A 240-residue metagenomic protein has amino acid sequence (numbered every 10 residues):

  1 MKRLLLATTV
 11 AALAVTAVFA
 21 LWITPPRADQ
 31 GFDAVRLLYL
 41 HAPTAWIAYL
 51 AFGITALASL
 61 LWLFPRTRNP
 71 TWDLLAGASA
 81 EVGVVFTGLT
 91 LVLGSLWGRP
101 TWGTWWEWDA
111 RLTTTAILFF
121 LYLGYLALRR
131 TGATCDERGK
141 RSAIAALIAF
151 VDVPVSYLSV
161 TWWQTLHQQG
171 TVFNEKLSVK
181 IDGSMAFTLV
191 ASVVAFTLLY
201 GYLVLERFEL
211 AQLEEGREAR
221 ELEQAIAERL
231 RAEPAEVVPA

Functional and structural regions predicted by a protein language model:
M1-A240: Polytopic transmembrane helical bundles with strong interfacial aromatic enrichment
